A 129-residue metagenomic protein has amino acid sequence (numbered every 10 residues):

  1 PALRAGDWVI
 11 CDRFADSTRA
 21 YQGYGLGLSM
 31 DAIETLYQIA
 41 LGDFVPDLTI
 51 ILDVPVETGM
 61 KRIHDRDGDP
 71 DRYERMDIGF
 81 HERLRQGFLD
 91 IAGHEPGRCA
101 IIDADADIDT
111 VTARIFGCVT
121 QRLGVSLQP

Functional and structural regions predicted by a protein language model:
P1-A2: N-terminal phosphate/diphosphate-binding loop that engages ATP/GTP or pyrophosphate donors across diverse enzyme folds
A5-W8: Loop/turn-to-beta-strand initiation segments
I10, L48-I50, A100-I102: Hydrophobic/aromatic beta-strand patches that form the interior of the parallel beta-sheet core in alpha/beta enzyme
R13: Walker B catalytic acidic pair
D16-S17, A106: Conserved beta-strand edge residues that scaffold enzyme active sites
T18-Q86: A glycine- and Lys/Arg-enriched "phosphate-lid" helix/loop adjacent to the NTP-binding pocket of small-molecule kinases
E57-P129: NTP-dependent small-molecule kinase module
